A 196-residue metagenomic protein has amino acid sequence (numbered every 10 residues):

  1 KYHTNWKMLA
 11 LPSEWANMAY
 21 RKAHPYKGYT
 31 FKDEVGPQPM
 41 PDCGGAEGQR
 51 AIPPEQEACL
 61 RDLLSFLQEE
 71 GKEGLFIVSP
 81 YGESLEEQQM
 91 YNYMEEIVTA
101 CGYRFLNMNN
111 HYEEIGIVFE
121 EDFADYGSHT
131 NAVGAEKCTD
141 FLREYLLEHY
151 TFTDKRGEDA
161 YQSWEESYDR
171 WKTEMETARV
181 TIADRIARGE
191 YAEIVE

Functional and structural regions predicted by a protein language model:
K1-E70, G157-E196: Secreted/periplasmic serine-hydrolase-like ester/acetyl group-modifying domain
G28, K72-L75, A124-D125, T130: Functionally constrained cores in energy, signaling, and assembly domains
G36-C43, G74, H111-E114, V118 (+1 more regions): Alpha-helical context
G44-E47, V78-P80, F119-S128: Short, local alpha-helical segments
A46-G48, F76-V78, V98, T153: N-terminal start-of-chain detector that recognizes signal peptides and the immediate post-cleavage beginning
A51-Q56, G82-Q89: Acidic-and-aromatic substrate-binding clefts and catalytic sites of carbohydrate-active enzymes
R61-E87: Active-site segments of SGNH/GDSL-like serine hydrolases that catalyze O-acetyl group transfer/hydrolysis on lipids
E86-R170, A178-A192: C-terminal regions of proteins
